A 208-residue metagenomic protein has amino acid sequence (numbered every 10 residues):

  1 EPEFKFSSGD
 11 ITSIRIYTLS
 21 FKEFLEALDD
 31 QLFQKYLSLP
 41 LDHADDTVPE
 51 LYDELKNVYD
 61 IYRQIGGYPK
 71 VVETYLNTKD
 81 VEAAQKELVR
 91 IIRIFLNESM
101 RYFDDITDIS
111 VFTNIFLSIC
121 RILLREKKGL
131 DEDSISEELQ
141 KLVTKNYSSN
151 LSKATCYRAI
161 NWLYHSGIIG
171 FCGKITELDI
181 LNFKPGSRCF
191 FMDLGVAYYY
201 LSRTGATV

Functional and structural regions predicted by a protein language model:
P2-R125: Interdomain motor-coupling "hinge/lid" segment immediately C-terminal to the ATP-binding subdomain of NTP-driven enzymes
L76-V208: Accessory nucleic acid-recognition modules appended to NTPase machines
